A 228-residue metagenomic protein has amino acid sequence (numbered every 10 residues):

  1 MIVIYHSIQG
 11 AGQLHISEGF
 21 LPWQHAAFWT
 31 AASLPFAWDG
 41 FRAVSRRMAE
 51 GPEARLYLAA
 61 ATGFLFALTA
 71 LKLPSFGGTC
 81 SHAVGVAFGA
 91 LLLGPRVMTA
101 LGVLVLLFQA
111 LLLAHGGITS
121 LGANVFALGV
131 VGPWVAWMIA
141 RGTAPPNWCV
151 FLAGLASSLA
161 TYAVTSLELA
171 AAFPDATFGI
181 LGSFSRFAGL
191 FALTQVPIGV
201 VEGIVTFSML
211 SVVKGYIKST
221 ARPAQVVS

Functional and structural regions predicted by a protein language model:
Y5-E18, F173-R186: Membrane-interface helix termini and inter-helical loops of multi-pass transporters
H6-G10, L14-F88: Hydrophobic transmembrane alpha-helices
A27, R55-A60, T99-V103, F126 (+2 more regions): Hydrophobic alpha-helical transmembrane segments
F28-F36, G129-I139, I198-S211: Hydrophobic cores of alpha-helical transmembrane segments in multi-pass inner/ER membrane proteins, independent
V44, M48, G116, S120 (+5 more regions): Membrane-interfacial segments
T69-G132: Alpha-helical membrane segments and adjacent membrane-interface helices in multi-pass membrane proteins
F126-L169: Short helix-perturbing small/polar motifs within transmembrane alpha-helices
V150-L159, S166, F178-S228: C-terminal transmembrane helix-loop-helix hairpin of multi-pass membrane proteins
